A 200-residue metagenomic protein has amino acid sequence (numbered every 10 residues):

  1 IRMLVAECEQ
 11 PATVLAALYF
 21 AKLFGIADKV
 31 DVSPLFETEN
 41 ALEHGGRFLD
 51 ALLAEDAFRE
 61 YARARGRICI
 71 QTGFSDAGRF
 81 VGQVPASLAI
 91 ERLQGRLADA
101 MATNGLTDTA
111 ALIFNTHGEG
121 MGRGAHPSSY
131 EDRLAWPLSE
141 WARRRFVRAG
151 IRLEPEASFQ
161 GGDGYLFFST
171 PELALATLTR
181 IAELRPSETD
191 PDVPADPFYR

Functional and structural regions predicted by a protein language model:
I1-V14, L18-F24: Structured, charged N-terminal subsegments at the starts of enzyme catalytic cores and at intra-chain domain/subunit
R2-Q10, V32-A41, H117: Conserved short loop/turn motifs at secondary-structure junctions
L15-L23, S33, A41-R200: Active-site capping/gating regions of soluble enzymes
D28-V30: A short helix-to-beta-strand connector/capping loop
